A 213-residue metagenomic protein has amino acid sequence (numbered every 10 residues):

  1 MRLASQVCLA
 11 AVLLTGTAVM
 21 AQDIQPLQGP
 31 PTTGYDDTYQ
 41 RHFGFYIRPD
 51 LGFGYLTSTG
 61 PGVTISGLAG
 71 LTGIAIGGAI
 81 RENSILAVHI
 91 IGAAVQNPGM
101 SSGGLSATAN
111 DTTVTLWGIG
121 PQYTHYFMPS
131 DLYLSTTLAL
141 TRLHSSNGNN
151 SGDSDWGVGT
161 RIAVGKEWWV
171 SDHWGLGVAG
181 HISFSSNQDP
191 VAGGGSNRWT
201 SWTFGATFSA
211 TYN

Functional and structural regions predicted by a protein language model:
G16-A18: N-terminal signal peptide c-region/cleavage motif recognized by signal peptidases
A21-I80, S84-M100, T203-N213: Short glycine/proline- and aromatic-enriched beta-strand/turn motifs that initiate or cap beta-hairpins
R41-F45, S66-T72, T113-I119, G152-T160 (+1 more regions): Residues that define the transmembrane beta-barrel architecture of outer-membrane proteins
I47-L51, V88-I90, P121, L134-L138 (+3 more regions): Membrane-embedded beta-strand positions of outer-membrane beta-barrel proteins
L51-T59, A69, G92-Q96, T115 (+5 more regions): Transmembrane beta-strands of outer-membrane beta-barrel pores
T59-G62, G103-N110, H144-D153, G165 (+1 more regions): Extracellular loop and loop/strand-boundary signature of outer-membrane beta-barrel proteins
N83-V88, S130-L134, D172-L176: Repeated loop/turn-to-beta-strand initiation elements of outer-membrane beta-barrel proteins
A93-M100, A107, W168-N213: Predominantly the C-terminal beta-signal and adjacent terminal strand-loop region of outer-membrane beta-barrel
